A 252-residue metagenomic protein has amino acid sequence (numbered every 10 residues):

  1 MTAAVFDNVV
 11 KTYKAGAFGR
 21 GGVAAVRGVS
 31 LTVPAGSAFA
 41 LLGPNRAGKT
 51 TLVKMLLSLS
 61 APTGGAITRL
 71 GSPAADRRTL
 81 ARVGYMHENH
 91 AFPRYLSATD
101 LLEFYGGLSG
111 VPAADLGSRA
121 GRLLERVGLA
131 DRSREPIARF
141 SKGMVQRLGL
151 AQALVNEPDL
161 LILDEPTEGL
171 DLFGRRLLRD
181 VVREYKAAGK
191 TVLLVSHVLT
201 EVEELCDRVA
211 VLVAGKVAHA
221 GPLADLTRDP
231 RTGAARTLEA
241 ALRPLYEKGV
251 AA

Functional and structural regions predicted by a protein language model:
M1-F6, K11-G28: A short, flexible loop at the N-terminus of ABC-type nucleotide-binding domains that lies
G64-T79: Conserved ABC transporter NBD signature motif
E103, G107, A114-R132: Conserved ABC ATPase "signature" region
E157: Conserved catalytic motifs of ABC-family nucleotide-binding domains
L161-E165: Catalytic Walker B motif of ABC-type/P-loop ATPase nucleotide-binding domains
A220-G221: ABC ATPase "signature
